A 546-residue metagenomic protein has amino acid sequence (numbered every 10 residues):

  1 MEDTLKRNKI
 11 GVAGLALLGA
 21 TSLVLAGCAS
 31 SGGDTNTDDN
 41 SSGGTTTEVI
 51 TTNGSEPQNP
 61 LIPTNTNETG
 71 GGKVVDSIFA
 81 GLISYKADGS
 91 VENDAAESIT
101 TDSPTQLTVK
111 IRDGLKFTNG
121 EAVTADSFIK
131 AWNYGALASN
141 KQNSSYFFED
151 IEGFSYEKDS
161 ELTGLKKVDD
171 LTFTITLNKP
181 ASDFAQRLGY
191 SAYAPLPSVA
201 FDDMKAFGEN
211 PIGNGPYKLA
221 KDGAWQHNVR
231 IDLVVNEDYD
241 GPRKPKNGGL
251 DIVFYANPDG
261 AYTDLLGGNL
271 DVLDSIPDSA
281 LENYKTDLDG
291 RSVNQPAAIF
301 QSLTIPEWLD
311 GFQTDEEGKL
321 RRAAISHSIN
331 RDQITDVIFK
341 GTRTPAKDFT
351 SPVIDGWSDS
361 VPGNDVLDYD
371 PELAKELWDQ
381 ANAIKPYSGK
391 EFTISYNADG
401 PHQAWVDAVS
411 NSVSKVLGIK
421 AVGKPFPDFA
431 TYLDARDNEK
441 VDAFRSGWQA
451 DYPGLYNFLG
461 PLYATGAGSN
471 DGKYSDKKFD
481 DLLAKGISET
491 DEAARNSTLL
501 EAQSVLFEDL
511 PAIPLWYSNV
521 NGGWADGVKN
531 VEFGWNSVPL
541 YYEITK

Functional and structural regions predicted by a protein language model:
N53-S103, I212: N-terminal lobe/hinge region of extracytoplasmic solute-binding protein
T100, S144-S198: Surface-exposed binding/hinge segments that line and control ligand-binding clefts or catalytic entry sites
V123-N133, D170-T176, G215-P216, N247-G249 (+3 more regions): Alpha-helical secondary-structure segments
A181-K244, G249: Gly/Pro-rich hinge or "lid" segments in bacterial periplasmic/extracellular proteins
K205, P211, E237-N283, A298: Ligand-site clamp/hinge motif
T344-A381, D399-A404: Structural transition elements
D379-A450: Ligand/substrate-recognition segments at binding pockets and active sites
G522-K546: Long beta-strand-rich cores associated with HINT superfamily self-processing modules
